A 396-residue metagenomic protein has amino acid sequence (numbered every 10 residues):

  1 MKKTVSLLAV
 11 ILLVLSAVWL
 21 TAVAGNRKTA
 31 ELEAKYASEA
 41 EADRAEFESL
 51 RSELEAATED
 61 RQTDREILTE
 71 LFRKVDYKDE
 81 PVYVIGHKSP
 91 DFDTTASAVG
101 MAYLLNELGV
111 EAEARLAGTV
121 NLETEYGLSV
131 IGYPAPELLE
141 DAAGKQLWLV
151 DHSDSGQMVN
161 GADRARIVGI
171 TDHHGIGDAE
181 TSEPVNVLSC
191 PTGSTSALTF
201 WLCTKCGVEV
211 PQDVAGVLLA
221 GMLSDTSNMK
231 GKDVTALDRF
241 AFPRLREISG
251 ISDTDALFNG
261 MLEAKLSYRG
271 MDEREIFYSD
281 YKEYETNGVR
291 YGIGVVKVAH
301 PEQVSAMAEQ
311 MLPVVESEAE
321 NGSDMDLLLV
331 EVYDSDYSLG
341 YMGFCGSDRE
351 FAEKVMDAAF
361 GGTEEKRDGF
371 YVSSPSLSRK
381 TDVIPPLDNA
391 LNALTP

Functional and structural regions predicted by a protein language model:
M1-L12: N-terminal Sec-pathway targeting helices
L12-L20, L105: Domain-scale selection of a single, long terminal region that carries the protein's primary operational module
A17-A34: Sec-dependent signal peptide cleavage junction
E31-P396: Replace "Mg2+/Mn2+-dependent" with "divalent metal-dependent
